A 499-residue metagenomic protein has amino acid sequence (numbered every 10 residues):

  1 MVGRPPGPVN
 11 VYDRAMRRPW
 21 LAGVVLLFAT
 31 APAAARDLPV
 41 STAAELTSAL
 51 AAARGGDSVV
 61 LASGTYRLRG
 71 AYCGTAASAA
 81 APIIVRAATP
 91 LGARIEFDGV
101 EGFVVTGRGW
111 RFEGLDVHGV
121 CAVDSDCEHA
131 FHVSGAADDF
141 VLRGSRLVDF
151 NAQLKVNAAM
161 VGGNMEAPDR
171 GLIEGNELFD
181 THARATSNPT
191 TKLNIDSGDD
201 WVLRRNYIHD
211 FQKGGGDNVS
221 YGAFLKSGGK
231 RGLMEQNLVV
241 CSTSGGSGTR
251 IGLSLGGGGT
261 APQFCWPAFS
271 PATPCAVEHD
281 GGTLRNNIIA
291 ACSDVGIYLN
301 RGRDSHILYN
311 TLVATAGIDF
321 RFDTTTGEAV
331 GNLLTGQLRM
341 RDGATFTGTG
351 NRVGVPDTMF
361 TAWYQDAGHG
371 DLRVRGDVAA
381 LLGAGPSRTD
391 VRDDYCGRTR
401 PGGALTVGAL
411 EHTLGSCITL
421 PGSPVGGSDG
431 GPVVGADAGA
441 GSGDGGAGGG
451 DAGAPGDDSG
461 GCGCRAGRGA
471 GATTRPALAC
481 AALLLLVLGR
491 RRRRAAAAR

Functional and structural regions predicted by a protein language model:
M1-A15: N-terminal amphipathic/basic-hydrophobic helices that include classical n-h-c signal peptides and signal-anchor
V11-A15, W20-G23, F28, P32-A34 (+2 more regions): Ser/Thr-rich, Pro/Gly/Ala-heavy low-complexity intrinsically disordered linkers and tails of secreted extracellular
A35-L68, Y72, V378-A379, D393-C396 (+2 more regions): Acidic Gly/Asp/Thr-rich repetitive segments characteristic of extracellular carbohydrate-active and adhesion proteins
D37-A44, S58-S63, R67-R69, C73-E128 (+2 more regions): Right-handed parallel beta-helix/beta-spiral solenoid domain characteristic of secreted/periplasmic
A51, R69-A77, E96-T106, D124-A136 (+8 more regions): Glycine-rich beta-solenoid repeat tracts in large extracellular/virion proteins
A62-S63, P82, A88-L91, R108-G119 (+9 more regions): Right-handed parallel beta-helix
F346-G348, R352, R373-A440: Surface beta-loop-beta hairpin patches that serve as ligand-binding interfaces in beta-rich domains
G350-H369: Extracellular, surface-exposed repeat architectures
